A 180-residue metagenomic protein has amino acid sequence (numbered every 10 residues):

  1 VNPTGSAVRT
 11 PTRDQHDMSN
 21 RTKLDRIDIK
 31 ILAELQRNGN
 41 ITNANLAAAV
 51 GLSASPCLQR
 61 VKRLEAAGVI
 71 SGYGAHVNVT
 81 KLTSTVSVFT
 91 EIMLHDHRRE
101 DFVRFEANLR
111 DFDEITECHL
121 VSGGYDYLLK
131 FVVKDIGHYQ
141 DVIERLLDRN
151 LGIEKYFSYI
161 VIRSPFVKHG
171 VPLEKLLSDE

Functional and structural regions predicted by a protein language model:
V1-E180: A compositional/biophysical signature of low hydrophobicity enriched in polar/charged and small residues
